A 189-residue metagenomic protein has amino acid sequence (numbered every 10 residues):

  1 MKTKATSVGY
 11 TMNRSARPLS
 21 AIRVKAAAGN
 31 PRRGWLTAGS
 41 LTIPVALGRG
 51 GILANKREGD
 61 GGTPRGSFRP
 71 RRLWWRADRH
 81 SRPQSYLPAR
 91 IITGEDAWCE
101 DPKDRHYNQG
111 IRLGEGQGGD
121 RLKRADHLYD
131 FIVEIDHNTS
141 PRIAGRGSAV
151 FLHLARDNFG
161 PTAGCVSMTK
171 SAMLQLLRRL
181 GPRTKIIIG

Functional and structural regions predicted by a protein language model:
K2-T162, M173-K185, G189: Cell wall/extracellular polymer interaction/catalysis modules
C165: Short cysteine clusters
T169: Conserved "landmark" site that anchors the functional core of diverse proteins
